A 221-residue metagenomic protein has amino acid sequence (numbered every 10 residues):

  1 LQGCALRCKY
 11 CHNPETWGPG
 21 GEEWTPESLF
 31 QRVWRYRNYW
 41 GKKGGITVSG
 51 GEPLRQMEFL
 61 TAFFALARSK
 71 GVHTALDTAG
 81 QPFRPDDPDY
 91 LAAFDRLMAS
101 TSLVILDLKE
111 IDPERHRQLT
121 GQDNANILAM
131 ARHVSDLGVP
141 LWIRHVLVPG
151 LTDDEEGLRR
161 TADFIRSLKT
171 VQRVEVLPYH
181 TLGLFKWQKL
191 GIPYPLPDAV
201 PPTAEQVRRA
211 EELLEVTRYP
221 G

Functional and structural regions predicted by a protein language model:
L1, P19-G20, G50, R117 (+2 more regions): Short, flexible active-site loop motifs that bind/organize anionic cofactors or intermediates
L1-W24: Canonical Radical SAM [4Fe-4S] cluster-binding loop centered on the CxxxCxxC motif and its immediate flanking residues
P14-P19, R117-D123, G191-A199: Short glycine-enriched, charge-decorated loop/helix-capping segments at active-site entrances that position
F30-N38, K42-G45, G50, L54-L177 (+1 more regions): Conserved AdoMet/S-adenosylmethionine-binding subsite of the radical SAM
D163-R166, Q172, Q188-L214: A structural motif corresponding to the C-terminal lobe/cap of the Radical SAM core domain
V216-G221: Radical SAM enzyme core and accessory elements
